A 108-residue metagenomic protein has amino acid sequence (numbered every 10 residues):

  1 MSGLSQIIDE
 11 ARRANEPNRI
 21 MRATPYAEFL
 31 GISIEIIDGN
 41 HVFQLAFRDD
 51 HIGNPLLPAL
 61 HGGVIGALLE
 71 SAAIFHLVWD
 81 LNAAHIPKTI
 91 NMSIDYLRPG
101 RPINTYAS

Functional and structural regions predicted by a protein language model:
M1-Y106: Terminal targeting signals and extreme-terminal segments of soluble enzymes
